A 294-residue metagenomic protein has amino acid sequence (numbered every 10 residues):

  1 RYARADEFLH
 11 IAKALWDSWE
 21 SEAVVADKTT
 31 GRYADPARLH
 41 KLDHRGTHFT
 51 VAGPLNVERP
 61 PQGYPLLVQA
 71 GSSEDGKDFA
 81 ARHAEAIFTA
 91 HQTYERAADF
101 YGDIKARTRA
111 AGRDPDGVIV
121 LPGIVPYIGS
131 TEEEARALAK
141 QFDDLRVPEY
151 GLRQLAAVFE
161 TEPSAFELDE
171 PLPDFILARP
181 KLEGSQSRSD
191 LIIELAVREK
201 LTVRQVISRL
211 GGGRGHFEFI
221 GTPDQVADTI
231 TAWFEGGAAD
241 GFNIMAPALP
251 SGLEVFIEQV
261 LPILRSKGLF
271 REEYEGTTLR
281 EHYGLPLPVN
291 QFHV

Functional and structural regions predicted by a protein language model:
R1-D78, R82-H83, R109-A111, D116 (+6 more regions): Internal, glycine-rich beta/alpha segment that forms the wall or movable "lid" of small-molecule/cofactor binding
L9-K13, A98-A106, L249-L269: C-terminal helical cap(s) of enzyme catalytic domains, especially alpha/beta-barrels
A12, L67, A80, A135 (+3 more regions): Conserved, mostly hydrophobic/aromatic
D78-D144: Glycine-rich, aromatic-lined ligand/substrate-binding cores of catalytic and carbohydrate-binding domains
L138-G151, D169-P171, F175: Acidic, Ser/Thr-rich peripheral helices and adjacent loops at domain boundaries
R188-P262: Substrate-recognition/cap regions that form aromatic- and gly/pro-loop-enriched pockets for small-molecule ligands
G221, T229, P247, S266-T277 (+1 more regions): C-terminal amphipathic alpha-helical interaction region
